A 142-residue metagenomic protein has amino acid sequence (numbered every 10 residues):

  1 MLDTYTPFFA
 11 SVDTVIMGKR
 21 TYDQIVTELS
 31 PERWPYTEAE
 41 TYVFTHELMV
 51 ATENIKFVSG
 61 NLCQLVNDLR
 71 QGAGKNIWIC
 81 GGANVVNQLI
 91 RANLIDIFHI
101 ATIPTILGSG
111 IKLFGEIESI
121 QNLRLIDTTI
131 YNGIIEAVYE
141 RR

Functional and structural regions predicted by a protein language model:
M1-L94, T105-R142: Portal/gating segments that form or line small-molecule/metal binding sites
I97: Short, conserved catalytic or interaction motifs in soluble domains
